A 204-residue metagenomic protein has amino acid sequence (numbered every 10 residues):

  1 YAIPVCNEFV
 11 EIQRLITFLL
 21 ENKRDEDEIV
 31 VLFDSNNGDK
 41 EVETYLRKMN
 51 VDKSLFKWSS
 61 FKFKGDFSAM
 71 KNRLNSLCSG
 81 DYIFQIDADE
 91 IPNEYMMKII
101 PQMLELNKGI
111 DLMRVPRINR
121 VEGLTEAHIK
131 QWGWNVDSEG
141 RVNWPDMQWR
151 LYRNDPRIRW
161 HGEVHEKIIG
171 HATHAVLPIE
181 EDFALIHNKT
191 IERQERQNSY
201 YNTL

Functional and structural regions predicted by a protein language model:
Y1-E11, L15, N22, L32: A conserved hydrophobic helix/loop-capping motif in glycosyltransferases and polysaccharide synthases
R14-T17, E43-Y45, M96-K98, E126: Short amphipathic alpha-helical segments
T17-S60: Acidic donor-binding segment of Leloir-type glycosyltransferases
E21, S76-L77: Solvent-exposed polar/charged
D27, F56, D81, D89 (+1 more regions): Conserved acidic residues
S60-F67: Short, acidic/glycine-rich phosphate-metal binding loop used to engage nucleotide
F67-N75, Y82, I91-L204: Catalytic-site signature of metal-activated, phosphate-bearing donor transferases, centered on the GT-A/GT-A-like
